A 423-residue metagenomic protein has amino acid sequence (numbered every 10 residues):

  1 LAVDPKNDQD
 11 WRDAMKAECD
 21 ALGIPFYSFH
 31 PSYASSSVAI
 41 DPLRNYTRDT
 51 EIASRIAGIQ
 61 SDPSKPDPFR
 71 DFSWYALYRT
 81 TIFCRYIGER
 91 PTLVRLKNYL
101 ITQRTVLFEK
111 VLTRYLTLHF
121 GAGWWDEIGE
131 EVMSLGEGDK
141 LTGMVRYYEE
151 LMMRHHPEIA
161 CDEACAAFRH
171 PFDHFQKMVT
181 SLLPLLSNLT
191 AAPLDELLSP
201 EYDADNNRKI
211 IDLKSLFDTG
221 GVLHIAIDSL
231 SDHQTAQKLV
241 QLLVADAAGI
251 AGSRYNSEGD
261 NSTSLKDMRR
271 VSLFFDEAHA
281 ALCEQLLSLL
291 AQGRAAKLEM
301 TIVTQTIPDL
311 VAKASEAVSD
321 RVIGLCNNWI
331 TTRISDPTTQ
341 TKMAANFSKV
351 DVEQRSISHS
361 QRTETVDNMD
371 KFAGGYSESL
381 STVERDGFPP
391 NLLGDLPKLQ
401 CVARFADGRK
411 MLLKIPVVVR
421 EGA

Functional and structural regions predicted by a protein language model:
L1-L298, N391-M411, G422: P-loop NTPase motor domains
L1-V3, P25-F29, E299-T304, N328-R333 (+1 more regions): Short hydrophobic alpha-helical runs that function as membrane-insertion/retention elements
D8, A34, P308-D309, P337: Surface-exposed, flexible loop/turn segments at secondary-structure boundaries
S64-I82, D212-K214, L223, S288-A291 (+1 more regions): P-loop NTPase motor core of the ASCE superfamily
A192-L198, S272-L273, M300-Q305, F372-E378 (+1 more regions): N-terminal start-of-chain detector that recognizes signal peptides and the immediate post-cleavage beginning
G293-K313: Sensor-1/coupling segment of RecA-like P-loop NTPase cores
